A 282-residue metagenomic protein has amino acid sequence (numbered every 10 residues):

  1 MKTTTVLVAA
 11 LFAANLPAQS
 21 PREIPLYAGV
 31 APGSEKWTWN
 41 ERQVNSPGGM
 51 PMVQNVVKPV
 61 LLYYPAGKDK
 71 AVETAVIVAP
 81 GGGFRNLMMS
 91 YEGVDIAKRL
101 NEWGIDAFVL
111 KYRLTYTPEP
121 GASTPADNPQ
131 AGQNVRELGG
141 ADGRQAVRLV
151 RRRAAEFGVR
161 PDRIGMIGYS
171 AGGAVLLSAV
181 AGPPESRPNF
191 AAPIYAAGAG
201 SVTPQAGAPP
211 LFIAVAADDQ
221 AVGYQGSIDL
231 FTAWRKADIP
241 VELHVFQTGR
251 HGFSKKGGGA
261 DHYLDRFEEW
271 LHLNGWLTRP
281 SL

Functional and structural regions predicted by a protein language model:
A13-N15: N-terminal signal peptide c-region/cleavage motif recognized by signal peptidases
A31-M52, V57-V60, G67-V76, G81-R153 (+2 more regions): Serine-hydrolase catalytic machinery in alpha/beta-hydrolase-like enzymes
G49, R235-L282: C-terminal catalytic histidine-bearing segment of alpha/beta-hydrolase fold enzymes
A79, I194, F246-G249: Alpha/beta-hydrolase
E137-A208: Primarily recognizes the serine-hydrolase "nucleophile elbow" in alpha/beta-hydrolase and SGNH/GDSL folds
I213-V215, D219: Short beta-strand/loop motif that positions the catalytic acidic residue of the alpha/beta-hydrolase fold
G223-A233: Short alpha-helix in the alpha/beta-hydrolase fold that links the catalytic acid
